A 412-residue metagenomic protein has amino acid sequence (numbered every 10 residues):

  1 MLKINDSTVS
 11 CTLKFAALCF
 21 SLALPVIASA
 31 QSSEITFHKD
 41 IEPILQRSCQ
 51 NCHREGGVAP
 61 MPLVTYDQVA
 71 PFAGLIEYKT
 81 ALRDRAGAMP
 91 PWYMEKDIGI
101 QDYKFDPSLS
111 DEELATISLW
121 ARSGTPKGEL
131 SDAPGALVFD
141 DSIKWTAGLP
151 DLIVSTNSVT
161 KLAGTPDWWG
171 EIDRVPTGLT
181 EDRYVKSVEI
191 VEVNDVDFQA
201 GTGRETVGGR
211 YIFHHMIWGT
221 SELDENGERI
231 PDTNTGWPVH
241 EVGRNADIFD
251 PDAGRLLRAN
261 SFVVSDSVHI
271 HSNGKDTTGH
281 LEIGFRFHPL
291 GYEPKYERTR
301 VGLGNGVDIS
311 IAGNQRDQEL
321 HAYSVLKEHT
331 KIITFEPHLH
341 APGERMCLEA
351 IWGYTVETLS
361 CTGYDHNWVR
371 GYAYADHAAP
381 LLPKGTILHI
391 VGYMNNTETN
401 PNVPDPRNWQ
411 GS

Functional and structural regions predicted by a protein language model:
M1-C11: N-terminal secretory signal peptides that target proteins for export/translocation
K14-P25: Bacterial N-terminal signal peptides
S29-V175, E181, S187, V191 (+1 more regions): Aromatic- and Gly/Pro-enriched helix-to-coil junctions and flexible linker segments
T125-K127, I270-K275, Y393-N402: Short acidic/polar inter-strand loop motif in beta-rich domains
A133-R204, G274-P342, N402-S412: Solvent-exposed, flexible loop/coil segments flanking beta-strands in beta-rich domains
V185-K186, G254-I270, P380-M394: Noncatalytic modules at the cell exterior or secretory-pathway interfaces, chiefly beta-strand-rich lectin/adhesion
E205-E222, R345-Y354: Short, surface-exposed beta-strand/strand-loop-strand elements in extracellular ectodomains
I333-G411: Extended, compositionally biased non-globular segments
